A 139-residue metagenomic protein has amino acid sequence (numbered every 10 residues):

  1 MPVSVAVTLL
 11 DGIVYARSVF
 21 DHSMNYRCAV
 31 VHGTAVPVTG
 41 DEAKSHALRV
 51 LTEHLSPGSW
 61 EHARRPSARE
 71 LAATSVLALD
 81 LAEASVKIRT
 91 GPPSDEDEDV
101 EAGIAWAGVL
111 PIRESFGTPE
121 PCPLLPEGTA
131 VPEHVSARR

Functional and structural regions predicted by a protein language model:
M1-V50: Short, structured beta-strand-loop surface elements
T39, A43-R139: C-terminal edge-of-domain segments
